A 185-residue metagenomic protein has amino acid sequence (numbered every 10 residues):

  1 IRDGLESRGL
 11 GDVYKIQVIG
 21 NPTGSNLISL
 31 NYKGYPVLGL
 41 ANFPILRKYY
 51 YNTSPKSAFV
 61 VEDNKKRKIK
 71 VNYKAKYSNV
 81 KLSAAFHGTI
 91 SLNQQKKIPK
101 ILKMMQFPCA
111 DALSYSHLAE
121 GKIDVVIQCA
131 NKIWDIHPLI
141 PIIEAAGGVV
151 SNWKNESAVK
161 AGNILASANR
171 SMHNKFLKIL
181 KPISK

Functional and structural regions predicted by a protein language model:
I1-Y14: Single conserved hydrophobic/aromatic residue that forms the stacking wall/gate of nucleotide- or nucleobase-binding
R8, G24-S25: N-terminal glycine/serine-rich phosphate-binding loop of ATP-dependent small-molecule kinases, especially carbohydrate
D12, L82, I143: Conserved S/T- and glycine-rich ATP-binding loop of Class I adenylate-forming
K15, I19-N21, I28: Glycine/small-residue-rich loop that forms an oxyanion/phosphate-binding "nest" at active or ligand-binding sites
P22, L46, A158-A161: Short acidic/glycine-enriched loop/turn segments that link adjacent beta-strands
L27-S116, N163-K185: Acidic beta-strand-loop-alpha-helix segment within the catalytic core of divalent metal-dependent phosphate-processing
K96-K100, S116-K185: Oxyanion/phosphate-interacting regions
